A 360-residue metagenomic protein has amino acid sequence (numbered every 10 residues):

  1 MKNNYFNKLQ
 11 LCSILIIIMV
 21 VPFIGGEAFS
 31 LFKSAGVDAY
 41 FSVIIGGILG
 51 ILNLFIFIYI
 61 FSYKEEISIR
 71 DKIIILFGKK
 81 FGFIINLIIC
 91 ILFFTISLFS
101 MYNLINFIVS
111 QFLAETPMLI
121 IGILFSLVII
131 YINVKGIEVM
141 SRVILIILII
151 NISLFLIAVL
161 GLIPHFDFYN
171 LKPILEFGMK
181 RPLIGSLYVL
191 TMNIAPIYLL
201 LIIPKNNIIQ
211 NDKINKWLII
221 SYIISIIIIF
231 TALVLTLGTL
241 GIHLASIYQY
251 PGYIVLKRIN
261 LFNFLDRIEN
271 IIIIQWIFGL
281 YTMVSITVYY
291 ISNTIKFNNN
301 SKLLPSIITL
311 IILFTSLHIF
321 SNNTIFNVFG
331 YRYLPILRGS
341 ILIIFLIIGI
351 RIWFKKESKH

Functional and structural regions predicted by a protein language model:
N7-E27, S42, G46, G50 (+6 more regions): Hydrophobic, membrane-embedded alpha-helices of multi-pass small-molecule transporters
I24-M118: Membrane helical hairpin/interfacial module
K33, N103-V109, L127-I147, N206 (+3 more regions): Membrane-water interface regions at transmembrane-helix termini and the short interhelical loops of multi-pass membrane
I44-I56, C90-S100, V128-I129, I149-I163 (+2 more regions): Selective recognition of specific alpha-helical transmembrane segments in multi-pass small-molecule
F94-S97, M101, N133, I150-L175 (+3 more regions): Hydrophobic alpha-helical segments and their helix-loop junctions in multi-pass secondary transporters
L104, L119-I120, I132-L162, Y333-F345: Membrane-interface loop-to-helix entry segments
T239-I268: Membrane-interface interhelical connector segments
N298-L303, S316-R338: Extracellular/periplasmic helix-loop-helix junctions in multi-pass membrane proteins
